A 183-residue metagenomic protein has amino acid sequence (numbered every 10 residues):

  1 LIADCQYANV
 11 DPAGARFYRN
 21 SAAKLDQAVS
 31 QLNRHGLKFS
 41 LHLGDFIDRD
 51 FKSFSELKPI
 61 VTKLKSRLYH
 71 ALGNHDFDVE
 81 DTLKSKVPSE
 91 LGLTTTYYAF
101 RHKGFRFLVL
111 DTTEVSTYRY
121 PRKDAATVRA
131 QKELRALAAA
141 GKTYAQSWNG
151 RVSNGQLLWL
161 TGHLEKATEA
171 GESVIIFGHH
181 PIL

Functional and structural regions predicted by a protein language model:
L1-S55: N-terminal active-site segment of His-dependent metallophosphoesterases
L1-V10, G104-E114, G141, I175-F177: Active-site-proximal beta-strand elements of phosphoester/diester hydrolases
I2-A3, S40-D45, L68-N74, I175-G178: Active-site neighborhood of phospho(di)ester-bond hydrolases with catalytic His/Asp-centered motifs
C5-A8, F46-R49, N74-D78, T113-S116 (+1 more regions): Solvent-exposed loop/turn segments at secondary-structure junctions within structured extracellular/periplasmic domains
L37, G171-E172: Short, high-confidence coil segments that cap the C-terminus of an alpha-helix and link into the following beta-strand
F51-A170: Extended active-site neighborhood of metal-dependent phosphoesterases/phosphodiesterases
L160, S173-I175, H180-L183: Basic- and aromatic-lined ligand-binding clefts that recognize polyanionic substrates
